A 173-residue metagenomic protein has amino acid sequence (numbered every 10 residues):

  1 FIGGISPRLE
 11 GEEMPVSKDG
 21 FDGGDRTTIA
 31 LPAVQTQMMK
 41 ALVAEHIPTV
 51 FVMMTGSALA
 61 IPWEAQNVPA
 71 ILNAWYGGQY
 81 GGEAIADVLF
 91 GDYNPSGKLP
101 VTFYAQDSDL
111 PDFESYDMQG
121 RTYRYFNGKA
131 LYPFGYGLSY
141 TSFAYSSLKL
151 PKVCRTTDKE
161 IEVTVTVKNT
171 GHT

Functional and structural regions predicted by a protein language model:
F1-T173: C-terminal non-catalytic regions of proteins with extracellular/luminal or membrane-system context
